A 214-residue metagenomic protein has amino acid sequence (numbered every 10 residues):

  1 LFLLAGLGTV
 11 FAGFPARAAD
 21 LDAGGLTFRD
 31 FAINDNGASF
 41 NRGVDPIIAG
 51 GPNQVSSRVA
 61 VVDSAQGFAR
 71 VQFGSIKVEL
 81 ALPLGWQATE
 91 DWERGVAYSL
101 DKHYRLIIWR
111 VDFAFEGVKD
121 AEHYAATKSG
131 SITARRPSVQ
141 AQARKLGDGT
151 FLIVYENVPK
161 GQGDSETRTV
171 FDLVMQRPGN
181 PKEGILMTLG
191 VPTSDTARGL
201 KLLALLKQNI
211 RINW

Functional and structural regions predicted by a protein language model:
F2-I107, V111-E116, S138, A143-L146 (+2 more regions): N-terminal targeting sequences that direct proteins away from the cytosol to non-cytosolic compartments
E116-H123: Short, conserved charged micro-motifs
A125-K128, L206: Generic structural signal for hydrophobic residues
K128-N180: Signature of long, low-cysteine stretches enriched in small and polar/charged residues
